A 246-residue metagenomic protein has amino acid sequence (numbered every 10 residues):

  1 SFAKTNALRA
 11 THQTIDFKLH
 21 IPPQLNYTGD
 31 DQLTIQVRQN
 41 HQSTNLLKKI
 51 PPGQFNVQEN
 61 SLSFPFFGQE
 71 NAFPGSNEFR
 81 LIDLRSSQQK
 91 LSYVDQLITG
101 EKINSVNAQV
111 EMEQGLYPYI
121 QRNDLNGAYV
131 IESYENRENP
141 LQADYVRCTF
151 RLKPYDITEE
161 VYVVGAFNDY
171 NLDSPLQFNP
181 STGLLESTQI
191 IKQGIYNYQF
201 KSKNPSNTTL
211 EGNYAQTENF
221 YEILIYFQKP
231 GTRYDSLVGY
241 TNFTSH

Functional and structural regions predicted by a protein language model:
F2-F17, Q216-Y240: Low-complexity, Pro/Ser/Thr- and charge-rich linker/hinge segments at domain boundaries
F2-Q24, D124-Y145: Extracellular ectodomain segments of secreted/surface proteins
N26-Y117: Long, internal scaffold/assembly segments composed of regular secondary structure
T34-Q36, Y162-V164, Q199: Beta-strand signatures of extracellular beta-sandwich domains
Q42-V57, R147-K192, P205-T232: Aromatic-rich carbohydrate-binding modules that target alpha-glucans
N107-I157, L237-H246: Basic K/R-rich, polyanion-interacting modules in nucleoproteins and related proteins
K192-Y198: A glycine-anchored, Pro-Gly-centered beta-turn/N-cap motif
